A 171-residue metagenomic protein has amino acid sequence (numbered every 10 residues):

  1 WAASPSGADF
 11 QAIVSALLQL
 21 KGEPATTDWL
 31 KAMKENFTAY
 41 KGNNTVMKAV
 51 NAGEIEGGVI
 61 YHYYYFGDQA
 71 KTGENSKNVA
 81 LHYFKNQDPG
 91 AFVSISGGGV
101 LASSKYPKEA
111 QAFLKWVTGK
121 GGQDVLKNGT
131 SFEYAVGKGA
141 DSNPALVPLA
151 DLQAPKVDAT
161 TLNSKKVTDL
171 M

Functional and structural regions predicted by a protein language model:
W1-I55: Extracytoplasmic ligand-binding site segments that recognize negatively charged/polar headgroups
S6-F10, Y63-F66, N86-P89, K105 (+1 more regions): Solvent-exposed loop/turn segments at secondary-structure junctions within structured extracellular/periplasmic domains
V14-L18, L30, M47, N51 (+4 more regions): Non-transmembrane alpha-helical segments in soluble domains of secreted/periplasmic/extracellular proteins
W29-M33, A39, N75-A102: Periplasmic-binding protein-like
G53-E56, S76-V79, K108-A110: Loop/turn elements at helix/coil->beta-strand transitions in domains of secreted/extracellular proteins
G57-N78: A ligand-binding cleft/hinge motif common to bilobed small-molecule-binding domains
S96-K156: Mature extracytoplasmic/periplasmic domains
D151-M171: Conserved C-terminal helix/tail region of periplasmic/extracytoplasmic solute-binding proteins
